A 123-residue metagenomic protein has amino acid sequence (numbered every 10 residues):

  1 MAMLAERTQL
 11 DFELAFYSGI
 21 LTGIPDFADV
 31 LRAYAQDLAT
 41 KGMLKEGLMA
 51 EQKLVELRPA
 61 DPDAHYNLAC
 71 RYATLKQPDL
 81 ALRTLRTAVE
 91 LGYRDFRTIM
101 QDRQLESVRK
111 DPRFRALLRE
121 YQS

Functional and structural regions predicted by a protein language model:
G19-T22, Q52-E56, E90: Conserved structural position within tetratricopeptide repeats
D29, D63, R97-T98: Start-of-helix register in tetratricopeptide repeats
